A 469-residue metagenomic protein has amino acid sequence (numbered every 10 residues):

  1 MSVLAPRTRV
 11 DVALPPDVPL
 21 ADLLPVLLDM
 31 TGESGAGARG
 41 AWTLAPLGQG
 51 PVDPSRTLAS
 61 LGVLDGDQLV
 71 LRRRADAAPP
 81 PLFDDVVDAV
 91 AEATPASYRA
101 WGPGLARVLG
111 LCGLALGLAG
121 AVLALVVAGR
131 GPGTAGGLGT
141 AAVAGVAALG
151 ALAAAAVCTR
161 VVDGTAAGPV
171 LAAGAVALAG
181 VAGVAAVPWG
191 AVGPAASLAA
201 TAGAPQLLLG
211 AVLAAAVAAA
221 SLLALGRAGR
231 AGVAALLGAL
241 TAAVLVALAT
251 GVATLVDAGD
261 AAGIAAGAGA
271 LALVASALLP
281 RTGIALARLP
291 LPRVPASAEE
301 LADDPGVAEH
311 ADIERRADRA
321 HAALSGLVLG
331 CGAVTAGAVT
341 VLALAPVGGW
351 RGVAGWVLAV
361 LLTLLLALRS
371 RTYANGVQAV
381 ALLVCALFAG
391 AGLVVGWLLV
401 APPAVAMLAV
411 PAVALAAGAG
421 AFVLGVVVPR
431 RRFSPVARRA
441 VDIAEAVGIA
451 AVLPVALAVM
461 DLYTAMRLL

Functional and structural regions predicted by a protein language model:
M1-A91: Soluble N-terminal domains of membrane-associated systems
A93-P103, A308-H321, F433-S434: Cytosolic juxtamembrane amphipathic/interface segments immediately preceding and feeding into a transmembrane helix
P95-T254: Core alpha-helical transmembrane segments of integral membrane proteins
V126-V143, A185-V212, V252-G267, G337-A354 (+3 more regions): Membrane-helix interface and helix-disruption motif detector
L223-R227, G232-A381, W397-A401: Generic multipass alpha-helical transmembrane bundles of integral membrane proteins
A419-F433: Transmembrane alpha-helical segments of integral membrane proteins
R431-A450: Interfacial loop-to-transmembrane junctions
L457-L469: Juxtamembrane boundary at the C-terminal end of a transmembrane helix
